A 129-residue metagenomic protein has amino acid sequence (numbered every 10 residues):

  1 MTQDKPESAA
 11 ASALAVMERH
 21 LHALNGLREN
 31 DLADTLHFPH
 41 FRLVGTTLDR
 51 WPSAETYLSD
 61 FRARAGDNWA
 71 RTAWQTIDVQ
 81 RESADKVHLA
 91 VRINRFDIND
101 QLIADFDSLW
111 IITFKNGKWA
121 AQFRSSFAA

Functional and structural regions predicted by a protein language model:
M1-F38, E55: Short, low-complexity N-terminal intrinsically disordered segments enriched in polar/charged residues
H20, L32, R42, K86-F96: Short, well-ordered beta-strand segments in beta-rich or mixed alpha/beta enzyme and ligand-binding folds
E29-R81: A solvent-exposed, acidic/Ser-Thr-rich amphipathic alpha-helical stretch
L36-H37, I93-R95, S125-S126: Short beta-strand segments enriched in hydrophobic/aromatic residues within well-folded beta-rich domains
W74-Q80, R92-R95, D107-T113: Hydrophobic/aromatic beta-strand elements that line small-molecule binding cavities or substrate pockets in beta-rich
V79-V87, T113-K118: A short, structured loop/turn motif at beta-sheet edges
I103-A129: Short beta-strand edge/turn micro-motifs at domain boundaries
